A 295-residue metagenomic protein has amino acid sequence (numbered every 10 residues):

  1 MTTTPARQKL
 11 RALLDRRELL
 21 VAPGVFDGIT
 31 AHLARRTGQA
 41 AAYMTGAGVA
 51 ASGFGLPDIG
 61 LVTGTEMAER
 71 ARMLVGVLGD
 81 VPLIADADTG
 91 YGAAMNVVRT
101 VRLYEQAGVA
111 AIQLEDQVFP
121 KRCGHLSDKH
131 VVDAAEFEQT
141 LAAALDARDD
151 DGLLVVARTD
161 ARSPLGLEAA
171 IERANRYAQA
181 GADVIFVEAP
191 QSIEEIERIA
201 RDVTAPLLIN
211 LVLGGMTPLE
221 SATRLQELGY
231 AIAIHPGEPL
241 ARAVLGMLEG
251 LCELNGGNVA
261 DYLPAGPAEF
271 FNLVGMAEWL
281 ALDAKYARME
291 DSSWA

Functional and structural regions predicted by a protein language model:
T2-H235, R242-C252, Y286-A295: Alpha/beta enzyme core
L254-A295: Flexible C-terminal active-site loop/helix
